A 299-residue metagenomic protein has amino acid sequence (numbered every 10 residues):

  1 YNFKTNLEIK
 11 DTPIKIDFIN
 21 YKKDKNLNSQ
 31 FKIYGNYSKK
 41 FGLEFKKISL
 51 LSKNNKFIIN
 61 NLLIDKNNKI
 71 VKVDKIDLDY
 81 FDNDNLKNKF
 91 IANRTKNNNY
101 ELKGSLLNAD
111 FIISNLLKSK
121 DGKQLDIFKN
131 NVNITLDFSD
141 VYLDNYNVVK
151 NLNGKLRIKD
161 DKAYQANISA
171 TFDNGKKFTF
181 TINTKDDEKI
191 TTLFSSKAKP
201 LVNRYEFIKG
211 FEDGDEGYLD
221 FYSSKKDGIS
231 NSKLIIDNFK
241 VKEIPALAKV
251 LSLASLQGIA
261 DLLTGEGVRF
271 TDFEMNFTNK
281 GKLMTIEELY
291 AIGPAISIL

Functional and structural regions predicted by a protein language model:
Y1-L289, I296-L299: Membrane-proximal interfacial segments on either side of biological membranes
